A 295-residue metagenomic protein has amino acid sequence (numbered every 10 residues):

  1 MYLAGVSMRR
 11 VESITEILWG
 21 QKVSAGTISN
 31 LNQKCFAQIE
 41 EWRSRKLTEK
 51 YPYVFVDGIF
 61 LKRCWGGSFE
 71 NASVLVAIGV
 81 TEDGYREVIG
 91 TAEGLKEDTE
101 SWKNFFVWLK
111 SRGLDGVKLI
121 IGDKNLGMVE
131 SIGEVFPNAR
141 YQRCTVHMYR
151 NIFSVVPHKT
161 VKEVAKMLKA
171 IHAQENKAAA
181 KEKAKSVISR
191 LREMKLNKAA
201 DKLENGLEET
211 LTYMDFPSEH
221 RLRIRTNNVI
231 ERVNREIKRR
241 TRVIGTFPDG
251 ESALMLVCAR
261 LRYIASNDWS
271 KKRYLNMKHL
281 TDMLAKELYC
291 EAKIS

Functional and structural regions predicted by a protein language model:
Y2-V6, W19, R221-T226: Short basic-aromatic helix/loop recognition motifs at nucleic-acid and histone-peptide binding interfaces
G5-T15, K183-A184: Short, charged amphipathic recognition helices of the HTH superfamily and cognate SANT/SANTA-like modules
M8, E12, S29-N32, V129 (+2 more regions): Hydrophobic face of alpha-helices
M8, N71, T99-K103, G122-V129 (+7 more regions): Amphipathic alpha-helical transducer elements in NTP-driven molecular machines
I14, L18-I121, L126, E130 (+3 more regions): RNase H-like nuclease fold core
L119-L126, S131-M167: Conserved beta-strand -> loop -> alpha-helix junction used to position metal-binding or nucleic-acid-contacting
P137, A170, Q174-S295: Acidic/histidine-rich catalytic cores and adjacent linkers of DNA breakage/strand-transfer/modification proteins
